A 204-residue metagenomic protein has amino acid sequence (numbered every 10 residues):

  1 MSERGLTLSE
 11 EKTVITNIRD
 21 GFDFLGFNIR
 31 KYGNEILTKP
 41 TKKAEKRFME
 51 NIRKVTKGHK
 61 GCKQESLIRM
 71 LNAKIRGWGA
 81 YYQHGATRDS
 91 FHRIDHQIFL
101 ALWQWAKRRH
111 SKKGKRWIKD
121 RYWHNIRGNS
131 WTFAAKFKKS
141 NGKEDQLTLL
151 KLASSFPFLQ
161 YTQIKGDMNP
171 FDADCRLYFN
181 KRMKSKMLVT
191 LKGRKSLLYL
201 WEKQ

Functional and structural regions predicted by a protein language model:
M1-Q204: Non-catalytic terminal/accessory segments
